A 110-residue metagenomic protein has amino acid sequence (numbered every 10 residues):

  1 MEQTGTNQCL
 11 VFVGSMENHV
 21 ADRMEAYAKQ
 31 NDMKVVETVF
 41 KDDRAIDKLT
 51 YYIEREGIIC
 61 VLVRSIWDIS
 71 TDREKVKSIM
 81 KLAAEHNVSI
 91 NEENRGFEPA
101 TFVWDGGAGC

Functional and structural regions predicted by a protein language model:
M1-C110: Short, structured surface patches at the beginning of a domain
